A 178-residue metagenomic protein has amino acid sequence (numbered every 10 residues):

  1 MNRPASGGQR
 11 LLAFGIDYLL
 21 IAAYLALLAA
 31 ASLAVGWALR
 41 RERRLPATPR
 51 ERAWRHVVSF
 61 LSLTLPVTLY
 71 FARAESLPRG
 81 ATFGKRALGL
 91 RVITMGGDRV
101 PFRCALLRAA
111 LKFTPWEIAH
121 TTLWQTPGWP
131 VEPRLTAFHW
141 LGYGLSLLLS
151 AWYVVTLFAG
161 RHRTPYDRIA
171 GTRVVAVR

Functional and structural regions predicted by a protein language model:
M1-R178: Membrane-interfacial and juxtamembrane segments of integral membrane proteins
